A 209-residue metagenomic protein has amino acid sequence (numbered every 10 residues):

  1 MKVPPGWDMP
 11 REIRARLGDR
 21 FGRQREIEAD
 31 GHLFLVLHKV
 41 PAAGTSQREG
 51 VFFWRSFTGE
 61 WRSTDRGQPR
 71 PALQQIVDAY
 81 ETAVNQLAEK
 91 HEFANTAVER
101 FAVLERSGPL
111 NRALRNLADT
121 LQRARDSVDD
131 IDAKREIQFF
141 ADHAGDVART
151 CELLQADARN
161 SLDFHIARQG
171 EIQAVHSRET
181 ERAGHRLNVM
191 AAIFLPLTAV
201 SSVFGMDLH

Functional and structural regions predicted by a protein language model:
M1-V3, M9, L154, T198: Short low-polarity hydrophobic stretches
V3-Q122, D126-V128: Extended alpha-helical interaction modules
L104-S202: Membrane-associated alpha-helical segments
F204-H209: Membrane-interfacial hairpin junctions
